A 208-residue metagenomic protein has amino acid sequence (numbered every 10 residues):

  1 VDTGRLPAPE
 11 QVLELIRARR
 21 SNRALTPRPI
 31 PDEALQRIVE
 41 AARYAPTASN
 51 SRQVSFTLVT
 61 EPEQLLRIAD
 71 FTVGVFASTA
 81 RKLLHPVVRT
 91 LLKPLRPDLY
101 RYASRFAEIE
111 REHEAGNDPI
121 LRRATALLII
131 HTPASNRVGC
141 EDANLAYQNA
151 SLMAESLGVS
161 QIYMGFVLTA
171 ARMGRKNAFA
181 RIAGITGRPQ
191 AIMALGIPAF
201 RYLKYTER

Functional and structural regions predicted by a protein language model:
V1-R208: Acidic, surface-exposed loops and disordered segments
